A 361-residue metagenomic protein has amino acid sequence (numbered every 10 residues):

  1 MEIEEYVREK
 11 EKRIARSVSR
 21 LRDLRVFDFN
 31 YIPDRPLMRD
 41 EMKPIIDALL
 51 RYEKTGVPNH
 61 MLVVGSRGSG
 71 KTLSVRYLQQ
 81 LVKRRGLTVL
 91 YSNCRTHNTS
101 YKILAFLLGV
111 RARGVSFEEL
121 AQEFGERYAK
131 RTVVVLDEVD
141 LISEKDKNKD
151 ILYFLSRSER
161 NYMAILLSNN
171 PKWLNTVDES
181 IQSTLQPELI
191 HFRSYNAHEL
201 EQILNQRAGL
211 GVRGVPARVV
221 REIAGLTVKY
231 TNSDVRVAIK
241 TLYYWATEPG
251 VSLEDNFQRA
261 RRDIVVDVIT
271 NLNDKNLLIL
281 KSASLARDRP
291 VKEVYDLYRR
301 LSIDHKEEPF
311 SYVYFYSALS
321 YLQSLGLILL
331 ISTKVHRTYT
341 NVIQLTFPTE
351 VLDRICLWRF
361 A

Functional and structural regions predicted by a protein language model:
M1-V57: A short, basic N-terminal segment
I3-D28, V75, Q79-Q80, R95-I203 (+4 more regions): Mid-core helix/loop region of P-loop NTP-binding domains shared across ATPases and GTPases
T55-Y77: Walker A/P-loop nucleotide-binding motif
V64, V89-N98: A short hydrophobic beta-strand->loop->alpha-helix junction that borders the nucleotide-binding pocket of P-loop NTPases
V228-D234, K240-L253, S284-R289, S302-D304: AAA+ ATPase "lid" subdomain C-terminal helix
T247-D267: Conserved C-terminal helix/linker of AAA+ ATPases
A286-E293, L345-T346: Short capping segments at the starts of secondary-structure elements
D296-A361: Terminal-proximal interaction/regulatory segments of ATP-powered molecular machines
